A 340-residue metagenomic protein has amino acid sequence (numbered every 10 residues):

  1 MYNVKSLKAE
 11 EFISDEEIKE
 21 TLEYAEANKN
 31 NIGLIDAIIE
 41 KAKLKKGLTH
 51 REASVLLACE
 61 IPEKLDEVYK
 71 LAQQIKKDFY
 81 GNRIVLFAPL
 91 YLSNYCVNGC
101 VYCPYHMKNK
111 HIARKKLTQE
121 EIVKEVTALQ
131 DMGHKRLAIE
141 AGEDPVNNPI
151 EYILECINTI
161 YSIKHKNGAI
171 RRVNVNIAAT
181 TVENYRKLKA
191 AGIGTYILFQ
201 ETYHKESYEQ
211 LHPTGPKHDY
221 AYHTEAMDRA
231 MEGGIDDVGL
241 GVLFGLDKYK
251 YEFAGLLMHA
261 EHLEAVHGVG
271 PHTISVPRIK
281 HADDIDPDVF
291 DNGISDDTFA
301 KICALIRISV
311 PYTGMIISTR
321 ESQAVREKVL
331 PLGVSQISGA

Functional and structural regions predicted by a protein language model:
M1-F87: Flexible, acidic/Gly-rich N-terminal and inter-domain linker regions that tether and position cofactor-handling modules
K41, I75, L129-M132, I163 (+3 more regions): Change "in soluble alpha/beta enzymes" to "in soluble alpha/beta proteins
K46, L90, N94-C96, P104 (+4 more regions): Short, small-residue-rich loop/turn micro-motifs
Y80-G81, V85-E121: Canonical Radical SAM [4Fe-4S] cluster-binding loop centered on the CxxxCxxC motif and its immediate flanking residues
M107-V123, A128-A230, D237-G239, F244 (+1 more regions): Core AdoMet radical
A141, G194-T195, Q200, A221-I285 (+2 more regions): Conserved C-terminal portion of the radical SAM core fold that forms the substrate/S-adenosylmethionine-binding
Y196-L198, S335-A340: Short hydrophobic/aromatic-enriched beta-strand-loop microsegments
D286-D297, S338-A340: Active-site loop ensemble at the mouth of alpha/beta enzyme cores that anchors a bound cofactor
